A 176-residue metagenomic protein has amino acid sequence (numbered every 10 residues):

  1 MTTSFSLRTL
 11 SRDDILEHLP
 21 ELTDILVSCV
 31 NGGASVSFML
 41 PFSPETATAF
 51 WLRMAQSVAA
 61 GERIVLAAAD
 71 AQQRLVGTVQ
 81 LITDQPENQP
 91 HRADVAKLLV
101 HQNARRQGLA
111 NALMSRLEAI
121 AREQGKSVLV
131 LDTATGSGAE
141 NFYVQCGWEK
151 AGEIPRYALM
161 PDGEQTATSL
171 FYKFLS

Functional and structural regions predicted by a protein language model:
T2-F5, L10-D14, E149, M160-S176: Terminal substrate-recognition subdomain of acyl/acetyltransferases
R8-T23, V27-K97, H101, M114-R116 (+2 more regions): Acetyl-CoA-dependent GNAT
L99, T135-S137: Active-site-proximal loop/turn and secondary-structure-junction residues that shape catalytic pockets, frequently
H101-N103, Q107: Active-site acidic-Proline motif in GNAT/NAT acetyltransferases
L113, S137-A139: Conserved short alpha-helix immediately C-terminal to the canonical SAM/SAH-binding motif I of Rossmann-like
M114, A121-T133: Conserved GNAT acetyl-CoA-binding A-motif
V128-A134, V144, E149-A167: Conserved catalytic-core motifs of GNAT/GCN5-like acyltransferases
